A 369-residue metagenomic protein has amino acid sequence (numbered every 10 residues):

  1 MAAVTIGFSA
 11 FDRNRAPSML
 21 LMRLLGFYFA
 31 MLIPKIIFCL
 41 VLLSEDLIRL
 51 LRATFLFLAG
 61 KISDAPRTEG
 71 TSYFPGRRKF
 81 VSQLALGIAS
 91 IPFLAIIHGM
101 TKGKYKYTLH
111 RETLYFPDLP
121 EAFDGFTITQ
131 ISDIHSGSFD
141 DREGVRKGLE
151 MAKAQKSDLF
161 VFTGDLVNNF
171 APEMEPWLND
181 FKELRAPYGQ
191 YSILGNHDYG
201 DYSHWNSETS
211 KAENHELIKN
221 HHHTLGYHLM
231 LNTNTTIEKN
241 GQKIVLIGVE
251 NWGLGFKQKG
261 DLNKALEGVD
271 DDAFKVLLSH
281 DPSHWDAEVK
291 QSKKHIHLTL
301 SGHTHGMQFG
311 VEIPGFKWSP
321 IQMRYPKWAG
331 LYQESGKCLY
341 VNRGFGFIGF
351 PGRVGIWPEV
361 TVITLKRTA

Functional and structural regions predicted by a protein language model:
M1-Y105: Non-catalytic terminal accessory segments
M19, A95-I97, P117, K264 (+1 more regions): Hydrophobic alpha-helical segments with strong N-terminal bias
S44, F55, L94-T129, R142-E143 (+1 more regions): C-terminal segment of N-terminal export signals and the immediately downstream linker at the start of the mature
L119-A369: Soluble catalytic domains of enzymes that build or remodel membrane lipids, polysaccharides, and related
